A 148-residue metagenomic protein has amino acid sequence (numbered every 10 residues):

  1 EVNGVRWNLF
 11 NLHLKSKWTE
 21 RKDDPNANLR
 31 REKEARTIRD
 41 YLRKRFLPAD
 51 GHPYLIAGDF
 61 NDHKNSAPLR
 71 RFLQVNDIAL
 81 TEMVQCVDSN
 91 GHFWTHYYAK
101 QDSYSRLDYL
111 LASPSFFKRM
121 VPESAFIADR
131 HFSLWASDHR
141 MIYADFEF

Functional and structural regions predicted by a protein language model:
E1-W18: Beta-strand-turn-beta hairpins that frame and shape the catalytic cleft of phosphate-ester-processing enzymes
N3, R31, L55: A surface/extracellular/periplasmic glyco- and lipid-processing/surface-interacting theme
L9, L55-I56: Beta-strand elements within well-structured catalytic alpha/beta cores of enzymes that handle phosphate/sulfate esters
F10-L12, L29-A35: Loop-centered beta-sheet repeat module
L14, D59-F60: Active-site metal-binding loops of divalent metal-dependent hydrolases
K17-R30: Acidic/histidine-rich helix-loop elements that form or flank divalent-metal/phosphate-binding sites at the catalytic
K33-K44, R70: Solvent-exposed, polar/charged alpha-helical surfaces in well-ordered, non-transmembrane soluble domains, broadly
K44-L55, N61-F148: Metal-dependent phosphoester-hydrolase catalytic domains
